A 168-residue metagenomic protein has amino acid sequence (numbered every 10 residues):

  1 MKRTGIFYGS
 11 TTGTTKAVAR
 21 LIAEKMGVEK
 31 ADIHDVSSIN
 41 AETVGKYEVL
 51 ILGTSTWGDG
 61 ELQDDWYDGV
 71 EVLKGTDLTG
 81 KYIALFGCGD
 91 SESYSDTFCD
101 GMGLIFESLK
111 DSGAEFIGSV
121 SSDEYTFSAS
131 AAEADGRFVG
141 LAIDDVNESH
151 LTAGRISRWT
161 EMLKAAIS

Functional and structural regions predicted by a protein language model:
K2-Y8: General secondary-structure propensity
R3, A17, K25, E29 (+2 more regions): FMN-binding flavodoxin-like domain, especially the glycine-rich phosphate-binding loop
S10-G13: Glycine-rich NAD(P) Rossmann-fold beta1-alpha1 loop
D35-T43: Short acidic low-complexity segments
